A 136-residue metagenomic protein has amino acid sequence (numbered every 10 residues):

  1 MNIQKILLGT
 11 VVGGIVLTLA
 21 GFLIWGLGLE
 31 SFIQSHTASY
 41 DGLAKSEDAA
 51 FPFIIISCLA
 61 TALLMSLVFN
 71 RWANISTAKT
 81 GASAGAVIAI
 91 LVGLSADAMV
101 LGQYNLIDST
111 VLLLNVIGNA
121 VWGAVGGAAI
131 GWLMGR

Functional and structural regions predicted by a protein language model:
M1-R136: Juxtamembrane/disordered regions of integral membrane proteins
